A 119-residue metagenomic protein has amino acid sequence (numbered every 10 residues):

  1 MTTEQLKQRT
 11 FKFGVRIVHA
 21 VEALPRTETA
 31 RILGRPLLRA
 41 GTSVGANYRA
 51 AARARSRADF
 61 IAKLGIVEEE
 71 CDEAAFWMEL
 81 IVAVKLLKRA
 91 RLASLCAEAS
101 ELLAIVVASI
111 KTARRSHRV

Functional and structural regions predicted by a protein language model:
M1-V119: Short, C-terminally biased terminal segments at protein or domain edges
